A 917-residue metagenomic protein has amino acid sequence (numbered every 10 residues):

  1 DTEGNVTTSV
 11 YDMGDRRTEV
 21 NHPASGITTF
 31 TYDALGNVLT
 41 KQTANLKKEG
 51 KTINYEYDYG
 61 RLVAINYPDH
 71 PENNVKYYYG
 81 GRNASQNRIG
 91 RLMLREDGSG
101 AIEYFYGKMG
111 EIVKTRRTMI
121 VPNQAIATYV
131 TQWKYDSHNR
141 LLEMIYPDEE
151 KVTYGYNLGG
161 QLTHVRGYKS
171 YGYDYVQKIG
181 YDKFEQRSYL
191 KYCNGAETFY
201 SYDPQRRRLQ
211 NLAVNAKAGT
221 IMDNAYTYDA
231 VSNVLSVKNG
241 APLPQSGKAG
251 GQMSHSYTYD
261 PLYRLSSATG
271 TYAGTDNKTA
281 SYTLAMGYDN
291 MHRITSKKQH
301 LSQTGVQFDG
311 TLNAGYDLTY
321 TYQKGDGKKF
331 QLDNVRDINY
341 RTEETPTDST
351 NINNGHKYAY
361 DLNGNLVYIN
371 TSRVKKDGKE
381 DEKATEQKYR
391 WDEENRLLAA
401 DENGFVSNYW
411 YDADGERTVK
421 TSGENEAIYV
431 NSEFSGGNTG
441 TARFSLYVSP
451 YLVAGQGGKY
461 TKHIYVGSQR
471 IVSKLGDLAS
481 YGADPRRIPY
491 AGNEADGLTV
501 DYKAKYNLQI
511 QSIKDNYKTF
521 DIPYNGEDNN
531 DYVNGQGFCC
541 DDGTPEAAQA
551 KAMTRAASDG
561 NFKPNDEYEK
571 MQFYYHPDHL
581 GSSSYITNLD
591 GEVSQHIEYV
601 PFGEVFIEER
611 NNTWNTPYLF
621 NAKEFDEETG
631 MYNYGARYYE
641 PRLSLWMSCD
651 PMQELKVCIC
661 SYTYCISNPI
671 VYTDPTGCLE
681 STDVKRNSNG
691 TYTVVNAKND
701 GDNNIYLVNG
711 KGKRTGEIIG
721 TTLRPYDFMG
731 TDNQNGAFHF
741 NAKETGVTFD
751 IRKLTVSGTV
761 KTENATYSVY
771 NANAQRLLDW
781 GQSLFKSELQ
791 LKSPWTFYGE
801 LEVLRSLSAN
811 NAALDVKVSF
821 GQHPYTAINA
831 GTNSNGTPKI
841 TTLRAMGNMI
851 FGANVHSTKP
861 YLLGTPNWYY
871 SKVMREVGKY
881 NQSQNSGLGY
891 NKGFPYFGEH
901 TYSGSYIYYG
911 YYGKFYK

Functional and structural regions predicted by a protein language model:
D1-G4, M13, E19-S25, T40-K47 (+27 more regions): Beta-turn initiation residues at beta-strand->coil junctions
E3-N5, A24-G26, E49-K51, E72-N73 (+17 more regions): Short, small/polar residue-rich loop motifs at catalytic or cofactor-binding pockets
T7-S9, R17, G81, Y322-K324 (+3 more regions): A motif-centric feature for acidic-aromatic and gly/ser/thr-rich catalytic loops and repeats
S9, F30, I53-Y55, Y77 (+23 more regions): A residue-level detector for well-ordered beta-strand positions
D477-Q509, I513, D590-R610, T616 (+3 more regions): Short turn/helix-capping motifs enriched in Asx and small/polar residues
G690-A853, S857-V873: Glycine-rich short-loop/terminal segments
E763, T865-K917: Active-site or metal-binding loop neighborhoods of secreted/extracellular toxin and effector enzymes
